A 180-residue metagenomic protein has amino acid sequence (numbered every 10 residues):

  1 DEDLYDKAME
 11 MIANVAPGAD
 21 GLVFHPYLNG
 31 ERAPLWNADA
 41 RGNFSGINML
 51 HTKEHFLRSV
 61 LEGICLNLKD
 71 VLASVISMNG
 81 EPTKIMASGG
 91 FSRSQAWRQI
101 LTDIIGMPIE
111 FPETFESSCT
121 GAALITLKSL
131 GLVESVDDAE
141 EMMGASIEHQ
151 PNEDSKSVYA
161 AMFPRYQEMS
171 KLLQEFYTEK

Functional and structural regions predicted by a protein language model:
D1-D3, L130-K180: Acidic, glycine/GT-rich loop-and beta-edge segments that sit at the periphery of enzyme/chaperone cores
D1-K7, F56: Glycine-rich phosphate-binding loop plus the immediately following alpha-helix
D6-M9, L22-L28, F176-K180: Short coil/turn segments at secondary-structure boundaries
K7, S59, G63-D70, V158-M169: A non-catalytic, amphipathic alpha-helix used as a structural packing/dimerization or gating element in enzyme scaffolds
N14-T114, S118: Activation-segment/catalytic-loop signature of the eukaryotic protein kinase fold
T120-L127: Short, small-residue alpha-helix embedded
